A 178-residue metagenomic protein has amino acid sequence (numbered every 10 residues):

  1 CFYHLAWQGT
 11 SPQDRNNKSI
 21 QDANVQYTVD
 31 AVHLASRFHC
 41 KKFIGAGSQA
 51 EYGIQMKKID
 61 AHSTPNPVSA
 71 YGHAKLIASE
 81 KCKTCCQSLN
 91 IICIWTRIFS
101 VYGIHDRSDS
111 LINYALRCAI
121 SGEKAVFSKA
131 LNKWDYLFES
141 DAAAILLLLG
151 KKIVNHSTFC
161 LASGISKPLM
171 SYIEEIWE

Functional and structural regions predicted by a protein language model:
C1-A23: NAD(P)H-binding glycine-rich loop region in Rossmannoid oxidoreductase-like domains and their noncatalytic homologs
F2, A142-L146, L161, L169-Y172: Non-catalytic, hydrophobic alpha-helical segments
H4, V29-A70: Conserved Rossmann-fold NAD(P)-dependent oxidoreductase catalytic core, especially the SDR/UDP-sugar
Q21-V25, S63, V68-S79, D106-N113 (+2 more regions): Short-chain dehydrogenase/reductase
Y52-G53, S69-A70, I94-L111: Flexible, glycine-rich beta-alpha linker
I54-Q55, N66-I94, I120: Active-site Tyr-X1-5-Lys
L76, L89, V101-N113, G122-F127 (+3 more regions): Glycine/proline-rich active-site loop of Rossmann-fold NAD(P)-dependent oxidoreductases
